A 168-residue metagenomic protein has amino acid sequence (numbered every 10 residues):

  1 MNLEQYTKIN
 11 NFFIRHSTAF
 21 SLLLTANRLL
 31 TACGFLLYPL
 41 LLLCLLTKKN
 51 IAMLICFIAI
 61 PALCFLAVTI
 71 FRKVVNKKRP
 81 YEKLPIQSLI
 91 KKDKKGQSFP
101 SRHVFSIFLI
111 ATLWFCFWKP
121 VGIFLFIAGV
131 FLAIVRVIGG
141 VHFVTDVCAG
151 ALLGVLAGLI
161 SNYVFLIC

Functional and structural regions predicted by a protein language model:
M1-L37, A52, V68-G96: N-terminal transmembrane-helix/juxtamembrane module of multi-pass inner/ER membrane proteins
T18-A19, K49-M53, P80-Y81, W118-I123 (+1 more regions): Membrane-helix interface segments
L36-P39, L125: Transmembrane-embedded, aromatic-rich helix segments that form part of the hydrophobic channel/pocket engaging
P39-A67, V147: Interfacial segments of alpha-helical transmembrane regions
L42-K49, K73, V121, V137 (+1 more regions): Transmembrane helix-loop junctions and nearby membrane-interface residues
A59-R72, I123-V135: Small-polar-interrupted transmembrane alpha-helices in polytopic inner-membrane proteins
F65-T69, K73, V155-N162: Transmembrane alpha-helical segments of multi-pass membrane transport proteins and ion-pumping complexes
P85-C168: Membrane-embedded catalytic cores of phosphoryl/pyrophosphoryl-handling enzymes
